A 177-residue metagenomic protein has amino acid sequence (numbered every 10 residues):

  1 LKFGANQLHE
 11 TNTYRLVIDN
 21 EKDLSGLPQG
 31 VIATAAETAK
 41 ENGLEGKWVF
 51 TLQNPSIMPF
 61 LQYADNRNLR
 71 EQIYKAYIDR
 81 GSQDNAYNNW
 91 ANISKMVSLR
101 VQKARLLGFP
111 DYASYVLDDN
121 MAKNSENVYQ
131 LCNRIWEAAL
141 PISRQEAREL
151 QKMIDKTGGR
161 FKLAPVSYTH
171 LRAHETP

Functional and structural regions predicted by a protein language model:
L1-K123, A138-I142: His/Asp/Glu-rich acidic catalytic environments and adjacent acidic regulatory segments
V116-D118, N127, A173: Generic hydrophobic/packing signal
V128, C132-S143: Zn2+-dependent metallopeptidase catalytic core
A139-I154: Carboxylate/His-rich catalytic cores and anion/metal-binding grooves
H170-P177: Single conserved hydrophobic/aromatic residue that forms the stacking wall/gate of nucleotide- or nucleobase-binding
